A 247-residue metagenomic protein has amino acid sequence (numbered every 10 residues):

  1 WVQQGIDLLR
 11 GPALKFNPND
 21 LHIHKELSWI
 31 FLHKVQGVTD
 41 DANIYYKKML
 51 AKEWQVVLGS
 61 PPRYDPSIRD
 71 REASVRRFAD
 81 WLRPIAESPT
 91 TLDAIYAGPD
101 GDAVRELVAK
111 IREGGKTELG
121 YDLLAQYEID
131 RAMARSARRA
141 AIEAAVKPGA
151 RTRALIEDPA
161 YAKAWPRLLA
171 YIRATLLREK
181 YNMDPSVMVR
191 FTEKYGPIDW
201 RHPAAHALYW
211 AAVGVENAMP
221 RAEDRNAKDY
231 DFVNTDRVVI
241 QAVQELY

Functional and structural regions predicted by a protein language model:
W1-N19, K25-Y247: Short coil/linker segments at helix-helix boundaries
